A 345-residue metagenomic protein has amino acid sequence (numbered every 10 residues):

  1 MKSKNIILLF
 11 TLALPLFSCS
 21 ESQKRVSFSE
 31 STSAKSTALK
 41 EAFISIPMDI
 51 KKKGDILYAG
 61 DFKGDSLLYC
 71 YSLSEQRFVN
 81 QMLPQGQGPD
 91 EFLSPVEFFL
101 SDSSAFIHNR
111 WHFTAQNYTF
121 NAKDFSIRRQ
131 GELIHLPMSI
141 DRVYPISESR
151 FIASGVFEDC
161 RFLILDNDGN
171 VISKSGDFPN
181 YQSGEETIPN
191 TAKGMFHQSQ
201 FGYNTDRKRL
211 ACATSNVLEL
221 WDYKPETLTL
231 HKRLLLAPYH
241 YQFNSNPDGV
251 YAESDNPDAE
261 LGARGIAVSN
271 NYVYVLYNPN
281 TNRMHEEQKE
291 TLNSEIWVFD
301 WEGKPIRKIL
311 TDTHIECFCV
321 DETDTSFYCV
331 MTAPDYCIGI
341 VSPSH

Functional and structural regions predicted by a protein language model:
L16-S18: C-terminal motif of bacterial Sec signal peptides marking the signal peptidase cleavage site
Q23-S45, K304: A short helix->beta-strand "capping" segment at the edge of beta-propeller domains
T37-L67, A267, N271-T281: Beta-strand-rich domains and repeat architectures in extracellular enzymes and scaffolds, especially beta-propellers
F43, G88-D90, P238-D248, W301-D321: Conserved blade-ending motifs and adjacent loop-strand segments that build the rim/top face of beta-propeller domains
P47-K52, V96-L100, R142-S147, T191-D206 (+2 more regions): Structural signature of eukaryotic scaffold interfaces centered on beta-propeller domains
R77-W111, E132-I134, D312-E316: Blade-loop segments of beta-propeller domains
I164-D166, K289-G303, S342: Beta-propeller blade signature
L276-L292, C337-V341: Short, conserved, GDST-rich strand-edge loop motifs in beta-rich repeat architectures
